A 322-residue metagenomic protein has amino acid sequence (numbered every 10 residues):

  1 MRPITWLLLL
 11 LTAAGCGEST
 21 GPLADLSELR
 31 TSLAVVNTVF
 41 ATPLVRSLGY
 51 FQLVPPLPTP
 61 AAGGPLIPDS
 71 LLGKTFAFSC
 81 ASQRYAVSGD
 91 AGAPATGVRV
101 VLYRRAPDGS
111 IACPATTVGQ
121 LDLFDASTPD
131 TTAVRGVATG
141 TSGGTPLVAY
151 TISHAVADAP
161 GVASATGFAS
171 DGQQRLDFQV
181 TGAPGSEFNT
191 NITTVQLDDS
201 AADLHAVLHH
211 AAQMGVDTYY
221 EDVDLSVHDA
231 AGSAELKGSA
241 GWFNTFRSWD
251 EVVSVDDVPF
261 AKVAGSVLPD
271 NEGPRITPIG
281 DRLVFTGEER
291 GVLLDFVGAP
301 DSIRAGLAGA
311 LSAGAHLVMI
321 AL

Functional and structural regions predicted by a protein language model:
M1-A14: Sec-dependent bacterial lipoprotein signal peptides
I4, R46-G49, A240, R247: Short, low-complexity intrinsically disordered segments
C16-E18, Y50, P65, K74 (+17 more regions): Intrinsically disordered, low-complexity regions
C16-V101, P107-G109, P259, A264-L322: N-terminal "mature head" segments of proteins
D25-E28, N37, D69, D90 (+17 more regions): Acidic-enriched, low-complexity/disordered segments with a strong bias for Aspartate over Glutamate
L66-F178: Long, acidic/polar, low-complexity amphipathic helices and coiled-coil-like
T181-V292: Intrinsically disordered, low-complexity segments enriched in Gly and acidic/Ser/Thr residues that form flexible
